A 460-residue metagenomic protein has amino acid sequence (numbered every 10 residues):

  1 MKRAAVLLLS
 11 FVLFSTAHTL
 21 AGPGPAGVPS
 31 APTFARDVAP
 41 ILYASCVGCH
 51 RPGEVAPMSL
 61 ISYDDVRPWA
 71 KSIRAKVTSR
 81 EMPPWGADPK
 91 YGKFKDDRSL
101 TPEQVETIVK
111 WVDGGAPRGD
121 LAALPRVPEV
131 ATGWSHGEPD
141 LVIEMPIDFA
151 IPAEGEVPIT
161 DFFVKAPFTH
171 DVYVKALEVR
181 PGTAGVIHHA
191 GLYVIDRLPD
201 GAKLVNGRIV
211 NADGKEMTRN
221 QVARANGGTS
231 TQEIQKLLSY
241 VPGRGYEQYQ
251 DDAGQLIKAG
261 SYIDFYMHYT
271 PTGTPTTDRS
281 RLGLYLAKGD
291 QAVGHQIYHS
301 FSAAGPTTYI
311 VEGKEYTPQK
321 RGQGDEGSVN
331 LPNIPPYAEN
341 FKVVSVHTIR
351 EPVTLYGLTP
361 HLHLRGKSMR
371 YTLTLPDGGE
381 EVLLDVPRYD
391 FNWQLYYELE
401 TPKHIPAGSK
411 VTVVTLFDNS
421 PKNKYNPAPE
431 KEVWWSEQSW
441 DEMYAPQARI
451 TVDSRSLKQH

Functional and structural regions predicted by a protein language model:
M1-A4: Positively charged n-region of N-terminal signal peptides that target proteins for export
V6, L42, R80, F341-V343: Short hydrophobic/aromatic-rich motifs at helix boundaries and adjacent loops
V6-A17: Bacterial N-terminal signal peptides
H18-P167, A176, R180, G260-Y266 (+1 more regions): Aromatic- and Gly/Pro-enriched helix-to-coil junctions and flexible linker segments
P84, P89-F94, A123-Y173, E178-T354 (+1 more regions): Beta-strand-centric surfaces of beta-sandwich/beta-rich domains
